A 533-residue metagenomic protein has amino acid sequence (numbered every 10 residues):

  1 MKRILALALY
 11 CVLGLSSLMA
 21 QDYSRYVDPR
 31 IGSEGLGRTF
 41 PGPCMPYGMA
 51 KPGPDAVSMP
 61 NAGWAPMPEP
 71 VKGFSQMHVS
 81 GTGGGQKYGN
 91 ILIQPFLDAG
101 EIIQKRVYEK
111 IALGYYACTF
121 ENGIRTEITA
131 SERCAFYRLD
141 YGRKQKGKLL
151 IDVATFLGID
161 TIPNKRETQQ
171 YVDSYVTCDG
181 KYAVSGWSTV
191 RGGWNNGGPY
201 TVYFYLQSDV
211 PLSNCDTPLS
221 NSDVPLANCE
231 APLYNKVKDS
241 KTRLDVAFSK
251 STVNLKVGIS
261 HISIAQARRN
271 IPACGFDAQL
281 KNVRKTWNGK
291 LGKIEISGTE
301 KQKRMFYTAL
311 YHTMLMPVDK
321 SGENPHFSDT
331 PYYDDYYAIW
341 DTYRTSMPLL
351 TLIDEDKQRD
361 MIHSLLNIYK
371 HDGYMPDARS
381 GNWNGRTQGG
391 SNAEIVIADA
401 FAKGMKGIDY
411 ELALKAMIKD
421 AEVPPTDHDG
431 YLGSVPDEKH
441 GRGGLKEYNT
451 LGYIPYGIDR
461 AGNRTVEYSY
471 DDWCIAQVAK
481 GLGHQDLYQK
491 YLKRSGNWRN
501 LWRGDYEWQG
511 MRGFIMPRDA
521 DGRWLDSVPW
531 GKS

Functional and structural regions predicted by a protein language model:
M1-Q21: Bacterial Sec-dependent N-terminal signal peptides
Q21-I395, F401-V466, W473-N500, Y506-G513 (+1 more regions): Accessory carbohydrate-recognition regions in carbohydrate-active enzymes
